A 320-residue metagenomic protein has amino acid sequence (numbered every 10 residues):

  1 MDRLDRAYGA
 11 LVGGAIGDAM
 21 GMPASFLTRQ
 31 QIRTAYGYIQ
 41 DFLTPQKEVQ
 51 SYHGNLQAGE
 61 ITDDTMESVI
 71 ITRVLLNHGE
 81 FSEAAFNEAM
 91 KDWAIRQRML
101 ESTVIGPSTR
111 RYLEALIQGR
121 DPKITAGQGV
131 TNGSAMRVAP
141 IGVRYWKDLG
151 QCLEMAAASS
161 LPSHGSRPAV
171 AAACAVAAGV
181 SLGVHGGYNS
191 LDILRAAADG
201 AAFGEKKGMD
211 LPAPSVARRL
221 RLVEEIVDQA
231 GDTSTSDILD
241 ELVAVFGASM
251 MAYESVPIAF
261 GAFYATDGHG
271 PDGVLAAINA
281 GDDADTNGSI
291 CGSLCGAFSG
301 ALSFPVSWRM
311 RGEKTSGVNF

Functional and structural regions predicted by a protein language model:
M1-F320: Structured, active/binding-site neighborhoods that engage oxygen-rich ligands
